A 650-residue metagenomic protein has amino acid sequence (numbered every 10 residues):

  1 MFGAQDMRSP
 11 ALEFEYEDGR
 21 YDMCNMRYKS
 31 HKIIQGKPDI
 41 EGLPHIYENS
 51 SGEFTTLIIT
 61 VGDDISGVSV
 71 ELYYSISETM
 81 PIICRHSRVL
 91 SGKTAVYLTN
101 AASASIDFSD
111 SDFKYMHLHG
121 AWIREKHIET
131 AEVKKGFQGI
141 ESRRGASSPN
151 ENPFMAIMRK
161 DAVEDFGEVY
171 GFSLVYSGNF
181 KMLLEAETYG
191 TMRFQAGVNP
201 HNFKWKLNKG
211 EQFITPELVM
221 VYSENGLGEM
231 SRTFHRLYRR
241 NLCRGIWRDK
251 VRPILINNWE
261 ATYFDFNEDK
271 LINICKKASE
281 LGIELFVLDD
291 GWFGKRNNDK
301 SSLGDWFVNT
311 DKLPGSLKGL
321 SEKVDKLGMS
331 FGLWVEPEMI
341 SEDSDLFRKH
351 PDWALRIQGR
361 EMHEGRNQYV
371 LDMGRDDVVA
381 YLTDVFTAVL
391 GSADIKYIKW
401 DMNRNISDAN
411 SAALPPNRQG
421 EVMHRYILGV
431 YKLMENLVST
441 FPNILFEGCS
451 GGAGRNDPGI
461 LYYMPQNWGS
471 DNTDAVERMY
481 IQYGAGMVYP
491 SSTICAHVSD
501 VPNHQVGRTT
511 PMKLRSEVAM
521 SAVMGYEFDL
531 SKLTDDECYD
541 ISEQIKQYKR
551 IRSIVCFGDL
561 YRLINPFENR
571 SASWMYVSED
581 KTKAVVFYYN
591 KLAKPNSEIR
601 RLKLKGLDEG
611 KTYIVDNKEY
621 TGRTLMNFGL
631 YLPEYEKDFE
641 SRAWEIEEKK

Functional and structural regions predicted by a protein language model:
M1-E185, H201, T612-Y620: Polysaccharide-binding surfaces and accessory modules of carbohydrate-active proteins
R8-P10, E15-G42, A162, F166-N179 (+4 more regions): Glycine-rich, aromatic-flanked loop segments that form ligand/cofactor-binding clefts across common enzyme folds
H86-S87, G210, I256, V324 (+5 more regions): Conserved, mostly hydrophobic/aromatic
M155-A156, E164-F166, N565-D608: Carbohydrate-binding surface patches
W205-E224, E640-E647: Short Pro-Gly-centered flexible turn/kink motifs
W247-D384, Y397: Aromatic-lined carbohydrate-binding/catalytic grooves of carbohydrate-active enzymes
P314-S316, R348-H350, A354-P511, V523 (+2 more regions): Active-site neighborhood of glycoside hydrolase catalytic domains
L592-K650: C-terminal beta-sandwich/jelly-roll accessory domains of carbohydrate-active enzymes
